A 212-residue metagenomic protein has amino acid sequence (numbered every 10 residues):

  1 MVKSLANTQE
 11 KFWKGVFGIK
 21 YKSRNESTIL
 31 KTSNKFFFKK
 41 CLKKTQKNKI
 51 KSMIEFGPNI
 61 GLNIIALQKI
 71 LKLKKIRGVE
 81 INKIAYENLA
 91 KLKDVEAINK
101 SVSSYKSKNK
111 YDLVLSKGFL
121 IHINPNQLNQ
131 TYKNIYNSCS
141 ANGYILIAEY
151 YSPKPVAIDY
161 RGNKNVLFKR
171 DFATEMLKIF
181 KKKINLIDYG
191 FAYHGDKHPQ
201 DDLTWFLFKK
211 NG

Functional and structural regions predicted by a protein language model:
M1-S52, F56-K106, I123-Q130, N134 (+1 more regions): Class I (Rossmann-like) S-adenosyl-L-methionine-dependent methyltransferase catalytic domain, capturing the SAM-binding
L115: A conserved beta-strand element that flanks and buttresses the S-adenosyl-L-methionine
F119: Hydrophobic adenine-recognition pocket in adenosine-nucleotide-binding enzymes
